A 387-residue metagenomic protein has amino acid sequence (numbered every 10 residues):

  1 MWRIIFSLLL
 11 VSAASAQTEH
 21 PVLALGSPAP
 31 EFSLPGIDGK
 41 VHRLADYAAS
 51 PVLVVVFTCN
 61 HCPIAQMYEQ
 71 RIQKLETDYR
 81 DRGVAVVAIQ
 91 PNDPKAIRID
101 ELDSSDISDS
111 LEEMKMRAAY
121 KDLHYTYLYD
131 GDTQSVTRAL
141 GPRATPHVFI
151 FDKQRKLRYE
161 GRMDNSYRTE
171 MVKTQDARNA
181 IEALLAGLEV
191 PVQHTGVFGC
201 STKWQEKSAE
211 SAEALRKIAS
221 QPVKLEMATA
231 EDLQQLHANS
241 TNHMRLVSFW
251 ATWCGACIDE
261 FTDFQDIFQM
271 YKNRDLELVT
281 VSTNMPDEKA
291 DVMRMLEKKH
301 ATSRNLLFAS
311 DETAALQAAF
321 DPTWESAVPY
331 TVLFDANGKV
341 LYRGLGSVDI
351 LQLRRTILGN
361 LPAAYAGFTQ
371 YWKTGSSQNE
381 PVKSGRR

Functional and structural regions predicted by a protein language model:
W2-A13: Sec-dependent N-terminal signal peptides
F32-L53, K224-R245, Q265-Y271: A short beta-strand-turn-helix
L34-D78: N-terminal, post-signal-peptide region of Sec/Tat-exported proteins
P51-L53, T58-H61, H243-R245, W250-W253 (+2 more regions): Short pre-active-site segment immediately N-terminal to redox-active cysteine/selenocysteine motifs in thiol-based
C59-R71, F249-D266: Conserved redox-active cysteine motifs that mediate thiol-disulfide chemistry, especially di-cysteine Cys-X(1-2)-Cys
G83-S108, L123-T133, D275-K289, A301-E312: Thiol-based oxidoreductase modules, predominantly thioredoxin-like and allied folds used for disulfide exchange
I107-T145, F149-F151, L157-R158, M293-V328: Short, internal strand/loop/helix patches that form the active-site neighborhood or redox-interaction surface
D152-L225, A327-R387: Thiol-/selenol-based redox modules, centered on thioredoxin-like and closely related oxidoreductase domains
